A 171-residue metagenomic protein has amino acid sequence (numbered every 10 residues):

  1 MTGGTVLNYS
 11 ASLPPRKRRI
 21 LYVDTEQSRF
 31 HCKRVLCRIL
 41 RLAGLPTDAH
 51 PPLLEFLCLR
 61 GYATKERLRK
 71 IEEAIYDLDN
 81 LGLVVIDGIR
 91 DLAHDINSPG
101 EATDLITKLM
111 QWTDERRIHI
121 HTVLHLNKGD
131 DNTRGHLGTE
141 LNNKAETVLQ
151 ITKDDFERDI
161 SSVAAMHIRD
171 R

Functional and structural regions predicted by a protein language model:
M1-S10: Walker A/P-loop NTP-binding motif
T5, P14-D104, Q111: Conserved inter-motif catalytic segment of the P-loop NTP-binding fold
Y9-S12, L92-D95, G129, K144: Surface-exposed loop/turn and secondary-structure junction residues enriched for glycine/proline
A11-P15, D155-F156: Short, glycine-/polar-rich solvent-exposed loops and beta-turns at beta-strand/coil boundaries
L83, G100-R171: Phosphate-binding/switch region of NTP-binding enzymes
